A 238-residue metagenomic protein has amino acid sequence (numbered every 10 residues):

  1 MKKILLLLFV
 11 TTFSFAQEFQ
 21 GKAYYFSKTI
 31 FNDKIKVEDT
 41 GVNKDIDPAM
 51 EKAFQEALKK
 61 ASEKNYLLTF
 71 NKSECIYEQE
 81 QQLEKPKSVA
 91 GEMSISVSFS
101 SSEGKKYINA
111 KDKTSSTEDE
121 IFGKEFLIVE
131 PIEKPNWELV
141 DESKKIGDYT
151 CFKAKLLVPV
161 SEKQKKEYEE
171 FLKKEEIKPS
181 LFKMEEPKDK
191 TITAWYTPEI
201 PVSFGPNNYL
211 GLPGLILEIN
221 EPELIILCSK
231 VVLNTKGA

Functional and structural regions predicted by a protein language model:
M1-Y25: Bacterial Sec-dependent N-terminal signal peptides
E18-A238: Extended soluble regions of mature proteins
